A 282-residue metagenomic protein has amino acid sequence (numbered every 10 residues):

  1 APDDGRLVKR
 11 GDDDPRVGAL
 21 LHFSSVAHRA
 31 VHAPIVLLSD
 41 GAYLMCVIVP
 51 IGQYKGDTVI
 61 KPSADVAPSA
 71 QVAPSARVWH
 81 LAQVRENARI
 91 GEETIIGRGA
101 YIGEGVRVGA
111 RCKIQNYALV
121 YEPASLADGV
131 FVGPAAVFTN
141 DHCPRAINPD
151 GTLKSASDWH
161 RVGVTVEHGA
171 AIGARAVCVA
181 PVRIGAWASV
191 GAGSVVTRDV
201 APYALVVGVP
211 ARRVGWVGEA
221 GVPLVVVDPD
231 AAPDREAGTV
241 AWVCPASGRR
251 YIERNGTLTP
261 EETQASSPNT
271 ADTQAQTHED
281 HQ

Functional and structural regions predicted by a protein language model:
A1-P15: Extreme N-terminal basic, low-complexity initiation segments that serve as generic localization/processing leaders
R6-V8, S24, R29, G41: Short, intrinsically disordered low-complexity segments enriched in Ser/Thr with adjacent Pro
Y54-G56, K61-P62, A76-R183: Flexible, glycine/small-residue-enriched loop-and-beta-strand segment within the central core of proteins
R213-W216, W242: Cys/His-enriched microdomains
G218, C244-S247: Short cysteine-rich clusters marking metal-coordination/redox-active sites
V222-V225, Y251: Cys/His-rich microdomains that often coordinate metals
R250-A265: Short metal-binding segments enriched for Cys and/or His
